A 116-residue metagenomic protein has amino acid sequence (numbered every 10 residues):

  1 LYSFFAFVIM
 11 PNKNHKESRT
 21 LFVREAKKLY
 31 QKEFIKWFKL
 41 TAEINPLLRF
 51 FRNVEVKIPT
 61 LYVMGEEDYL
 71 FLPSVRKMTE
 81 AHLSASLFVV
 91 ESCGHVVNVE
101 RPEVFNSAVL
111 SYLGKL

Functional and structural regions predicted by a protein language model:
L1-V54: Conserved alpha/beta-hydrolase catalytic His-Asp/Glu region
K28, G114-L116: Alpha/beta-hydrolase fold catalytic core
K32-E33, Y69-L70, V104: Short alpha-helical
F50-N53, V75-R76, L110: Short amphipathic alpha-helical segments and helix-helix/interface helices
K57-C93, V99: Conserved loop-alpha-helix segment in the C-terminal half of the alpha/beta-hydrolase fold that carries the catalytic
V99-L113: Post-His helix in hydrolase/transferase enzymes
